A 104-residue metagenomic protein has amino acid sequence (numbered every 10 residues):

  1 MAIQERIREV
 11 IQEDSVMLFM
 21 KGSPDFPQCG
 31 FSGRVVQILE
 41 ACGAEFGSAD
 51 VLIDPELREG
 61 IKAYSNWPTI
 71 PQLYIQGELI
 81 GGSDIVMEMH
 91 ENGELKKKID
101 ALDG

Functional and structural regions predicted by a protein language model:
M1-R8: Flexible, polar/low-complexity N-terminal or interdomain linker segments that lie immediately upstream of folded
R8-E9, M87: Short secondary-structure boundary/capping segments
E9-E45: Local sequence-structure signature of Cys/Sec-based thiol-disulfide redox active-site neighborhoods
F19, Q72-Q76: Acidic beta-strand-to-loop metal/phosphate-binding motif
E40-R58: Thiol-based oxidoreductase modules, predominantly thioredoxin-like and allied folds used for disulfide exchange
A63-T69: Thiol/disulfide oxidoreductase modules built on the thioredoxin-like
I75-D103: Non-catalytic, surface beta->alpha helical segment in thiol-disulfide oxidoreductase systems
